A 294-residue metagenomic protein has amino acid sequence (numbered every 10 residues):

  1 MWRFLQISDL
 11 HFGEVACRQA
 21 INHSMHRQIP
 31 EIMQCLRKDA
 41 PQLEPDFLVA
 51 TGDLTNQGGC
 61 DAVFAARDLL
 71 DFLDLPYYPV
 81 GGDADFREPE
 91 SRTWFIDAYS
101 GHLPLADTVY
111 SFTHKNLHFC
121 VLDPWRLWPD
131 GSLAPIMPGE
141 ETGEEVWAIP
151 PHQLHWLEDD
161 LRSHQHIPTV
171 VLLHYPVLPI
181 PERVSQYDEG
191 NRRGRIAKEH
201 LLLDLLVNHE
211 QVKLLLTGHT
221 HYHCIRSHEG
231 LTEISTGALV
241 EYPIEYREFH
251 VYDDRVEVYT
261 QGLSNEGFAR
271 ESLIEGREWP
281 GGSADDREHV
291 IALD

Functional and structural regions predicted by a protein language model:
M1, D253-D294: A short C-terminal boundary segment appended to hydrolase-like catalytic domains
M1-F64: N-terminal active-site segment of His-dependent metallophosphoesterases
D9, G52-D53, G82-D83, H174 (+1 more regions): Active-site glycine-centered loops adjacent to acidic/histidine catalytic or metal-binding residues that shape
F12-C17, V121-L122, L127-L133, L178-R183: Short acidic/His/Gly/Ser-rich catalytic and metal-binding motifs that mark active-site loops of diverse hydrolases
C17-H26, T93, R183-G194: Short, flexible/disordered intra-domain loops and linkers
Q34-L48, I136-T232, P280-D294: His/acidic metal-ligating clusters that form di-metal
L54-D61, L239-Y242, R270: Acidic-and-aromatic substrate-binding clefts and catalytic sites of carbohydrate-active enzymes
C60, F64-S163, V207, Q211 (+4 more regions): Extended active-site neighborhood of metal-dependent phosphoesterases/phosphodiesterases
